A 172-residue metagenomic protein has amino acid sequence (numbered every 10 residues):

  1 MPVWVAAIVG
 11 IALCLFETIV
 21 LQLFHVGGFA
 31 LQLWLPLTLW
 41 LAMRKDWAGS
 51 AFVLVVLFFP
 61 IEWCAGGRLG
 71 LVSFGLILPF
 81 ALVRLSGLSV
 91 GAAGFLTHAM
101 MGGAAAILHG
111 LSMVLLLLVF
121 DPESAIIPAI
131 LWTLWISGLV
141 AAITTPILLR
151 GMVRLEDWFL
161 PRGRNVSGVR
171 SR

Functional and structural regions predicted by a protein language model:
M1-R172: Terminal, non-globular segments
